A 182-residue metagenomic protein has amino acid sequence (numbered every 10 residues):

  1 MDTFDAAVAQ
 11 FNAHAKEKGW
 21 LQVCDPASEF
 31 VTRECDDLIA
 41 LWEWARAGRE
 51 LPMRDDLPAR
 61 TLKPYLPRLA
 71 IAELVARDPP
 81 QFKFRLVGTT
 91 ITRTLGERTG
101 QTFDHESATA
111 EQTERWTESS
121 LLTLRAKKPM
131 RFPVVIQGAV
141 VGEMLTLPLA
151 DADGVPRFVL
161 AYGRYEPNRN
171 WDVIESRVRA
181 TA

Functional and structural regions predicted by a protein language model:
D2-N12, W20-E29, R33-A182: Sensory/regulatory domains in signal-transduction proteins
